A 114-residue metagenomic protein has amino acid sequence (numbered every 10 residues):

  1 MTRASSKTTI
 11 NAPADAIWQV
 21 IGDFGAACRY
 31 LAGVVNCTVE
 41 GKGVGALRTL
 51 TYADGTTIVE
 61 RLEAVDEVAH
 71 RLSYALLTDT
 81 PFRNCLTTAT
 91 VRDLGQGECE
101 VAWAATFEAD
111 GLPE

Functional and structural regions predicted by a protein language model:
M1-K42: Hydrophobic ligand-binding cavity/cleft-lining segments
S6-T8, I58-A64, L86-D93, A105: Hydrophobic/aromatic beta-strand elements that line small-molecule binding cavities or substrate pockets in beta-rich
T8-I10, L50, Y74, V91: Short beta-strand element of the conserved SAM-dependent methyltransferase core
I10-A12, Y52, A109: Short beta-strand-to-loop capping motifs
N11-A14, A64-V68, V91-E100: A short, structured loop/turn motif at beta-sheet edges
A26-R29, V35-T80, L86: Glycine-rich portal/gate segments that line the openings of hydrophobic small-molecule binding cavities
L77-E114: Beta-strand/loop substructures that line and gate deep hydrophobic ligand-binding cavities in soluble
